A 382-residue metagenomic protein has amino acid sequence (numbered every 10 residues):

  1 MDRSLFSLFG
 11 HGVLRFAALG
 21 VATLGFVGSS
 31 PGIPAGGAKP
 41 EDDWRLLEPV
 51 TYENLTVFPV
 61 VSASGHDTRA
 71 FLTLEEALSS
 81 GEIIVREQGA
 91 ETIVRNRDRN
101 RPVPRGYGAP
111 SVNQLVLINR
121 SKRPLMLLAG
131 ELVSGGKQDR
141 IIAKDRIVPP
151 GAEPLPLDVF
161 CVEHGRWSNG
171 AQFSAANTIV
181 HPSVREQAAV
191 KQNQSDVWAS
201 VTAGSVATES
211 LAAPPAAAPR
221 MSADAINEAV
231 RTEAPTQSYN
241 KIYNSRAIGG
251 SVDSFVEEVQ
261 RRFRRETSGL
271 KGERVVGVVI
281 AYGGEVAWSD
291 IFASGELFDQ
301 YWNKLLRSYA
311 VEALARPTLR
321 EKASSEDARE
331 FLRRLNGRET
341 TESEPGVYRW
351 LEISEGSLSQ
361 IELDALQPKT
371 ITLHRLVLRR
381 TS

Functional and structural regions predicted by a protein language model:
D2-A18: Bacterial N-terminal signal peptides that target proteins for export
V21-S30: Hydrophobic h-region of N-terminal signal peptides that target proteins for export in Gram-negative bacteria
S30-L125, G130-S382: Intrinsically disordered, low-complexity segments enriched in small/polar residues
